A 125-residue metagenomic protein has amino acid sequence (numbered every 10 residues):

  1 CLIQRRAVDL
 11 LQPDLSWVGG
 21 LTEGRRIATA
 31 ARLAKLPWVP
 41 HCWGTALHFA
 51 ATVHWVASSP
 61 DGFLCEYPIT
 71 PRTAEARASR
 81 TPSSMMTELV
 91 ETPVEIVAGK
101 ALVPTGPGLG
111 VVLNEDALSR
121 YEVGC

Functional and structural regions predicted by a protein language model:
C1-K100: Shared catalytic-loop signature of beta/alpha-barrel
V103, E115: Active-site and glycan-interaction determinants of carbohydrate-active enzymes
T105-P107: C-terminal beta-strand edge segments of enzyme domains
L118-S119: Intrinsic disorder at enzyme termini
